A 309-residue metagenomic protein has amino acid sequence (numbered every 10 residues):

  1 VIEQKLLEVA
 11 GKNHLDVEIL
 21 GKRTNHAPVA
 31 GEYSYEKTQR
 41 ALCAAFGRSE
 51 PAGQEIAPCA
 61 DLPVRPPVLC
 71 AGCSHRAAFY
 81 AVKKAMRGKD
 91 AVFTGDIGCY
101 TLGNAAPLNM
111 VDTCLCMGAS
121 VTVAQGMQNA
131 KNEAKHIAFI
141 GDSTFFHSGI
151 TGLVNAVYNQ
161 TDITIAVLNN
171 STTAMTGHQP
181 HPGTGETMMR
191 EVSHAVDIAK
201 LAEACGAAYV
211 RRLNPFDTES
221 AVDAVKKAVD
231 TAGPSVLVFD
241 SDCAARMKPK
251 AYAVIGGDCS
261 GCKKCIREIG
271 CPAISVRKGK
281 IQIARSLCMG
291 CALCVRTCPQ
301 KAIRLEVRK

Functional and structural regions predicted by a protein language model:
V1-G53, L305: Terminal amphipathic helices with adjacent charged low-complexity linkers/tails
E3-K12, D16, K227-V276: Glycine/aspartate-rich loop-and-adjacent alpha/beta segment that forms the canonical ThDP
I19-K22, P51-G53, V92-D96, A138-F139 (+4 more regions): General beta-strand structural signal in soluble alpha/beta enzymes
R23-V29, D96-N104, T172-T176: Short connector loops at secondary-structure junctions
T24-E36, P63, V68-H75, M110-M117 (+8 more regions): Hydrophobic alpha-helical scaffolding
P51-V121, A130-K131: Active-site diphosphate/adenylate-binding microenvironment
N104-V238, P249-K250: Thiamine diphosphate
S260-Q282, M289, L293-K309: Iron-sulfur cluster-binding cysteine motifs and their immediate structural context in ferredoxin-like electron-transfer
